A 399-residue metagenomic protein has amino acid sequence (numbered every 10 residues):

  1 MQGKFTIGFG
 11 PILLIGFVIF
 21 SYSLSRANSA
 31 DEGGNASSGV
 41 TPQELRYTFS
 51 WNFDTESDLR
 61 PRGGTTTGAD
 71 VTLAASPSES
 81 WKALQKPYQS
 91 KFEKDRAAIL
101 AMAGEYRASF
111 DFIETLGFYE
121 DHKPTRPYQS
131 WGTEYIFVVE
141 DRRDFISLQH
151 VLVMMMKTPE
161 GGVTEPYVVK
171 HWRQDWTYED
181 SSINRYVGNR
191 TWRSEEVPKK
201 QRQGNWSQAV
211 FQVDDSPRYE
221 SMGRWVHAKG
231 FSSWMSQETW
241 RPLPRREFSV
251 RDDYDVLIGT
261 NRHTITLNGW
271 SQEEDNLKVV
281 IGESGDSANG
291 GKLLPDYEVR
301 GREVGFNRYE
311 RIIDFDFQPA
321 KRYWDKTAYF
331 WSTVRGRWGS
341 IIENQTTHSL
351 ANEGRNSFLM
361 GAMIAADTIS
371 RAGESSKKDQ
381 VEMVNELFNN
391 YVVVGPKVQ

Functional and structural regions predicted by a protein language model:
M1-I12: Bacterial N-terminal signal peptides that target proteins for export
G10-S21: Bacterial N-terminal signal peptides
A27-A101, E114-Y119, P124-R126, D144-S147 (+5 more regions): Amphipathic/hydrophobic helical signal segments and adjacent flexible N-terminal regions that mediate secretion
L100-G104, V138-D144, R262-W270, R311-D316: A short, structured loop/turn motif at beta-sheet edges
P124-R126, S130-E140, Q149, I258-I265 (+2 more regions): Hydrophobic/aromatic beta-strand elements that line small-molecule binding cavities or substrate pockets in beta-rich
E140-N189: Extended amphipathic alpha-helical segments with heptad-repeat/coiled-coil character used for oligomerization, fusion
P198-I258: Short helix-loop boundary/capping segments
M235-E283, V299-R300: Extended serine/threonine-enriched, polar tracts that run as long, contiguous segments within proteins
